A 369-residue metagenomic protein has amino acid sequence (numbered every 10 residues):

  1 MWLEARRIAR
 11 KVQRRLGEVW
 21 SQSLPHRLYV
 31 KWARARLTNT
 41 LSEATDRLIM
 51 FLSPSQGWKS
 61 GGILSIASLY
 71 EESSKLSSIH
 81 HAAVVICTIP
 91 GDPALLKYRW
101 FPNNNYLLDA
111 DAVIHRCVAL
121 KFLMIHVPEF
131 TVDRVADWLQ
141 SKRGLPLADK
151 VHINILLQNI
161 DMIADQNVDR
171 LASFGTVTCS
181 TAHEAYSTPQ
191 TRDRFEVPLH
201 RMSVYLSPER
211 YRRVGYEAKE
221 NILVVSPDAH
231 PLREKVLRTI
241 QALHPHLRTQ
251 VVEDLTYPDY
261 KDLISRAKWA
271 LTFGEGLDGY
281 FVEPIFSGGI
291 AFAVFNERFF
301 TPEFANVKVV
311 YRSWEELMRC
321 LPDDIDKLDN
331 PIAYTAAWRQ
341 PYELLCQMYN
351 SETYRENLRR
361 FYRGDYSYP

Functional and structural regions predicted by a protein language model:
R6-V132, M348-P369: N-terminal pre-catalytic "stem/leader" segment of glycosyltransferase-like enzymes
S42-E43, S74, H115-L123, R134-H152 (+3 more regions): Glycosyltransferases and closely related glycan-assembly transferases that use nucleotide-activated donors
R116-L120, T256-R266, F286: Short acidic alpha-helix that forms the nucleotide-activated donor recognition element in Leloir-type transferases
I125-N221, S226-A229, K235-V236: Catalytic core of nucleotide-activated saccharide and alditol-phosphate transferases
Q166-N167, P258-Y260, Y280: Short acidic active-site motifs
L247-L255: Active-site donor-binding acidic/aromatic loop of nucleotide-activated sugar and phosphosugar transferases involved
S265-G276: Acidic donor-binding loop of glycosyltransferase active sites
G276-Y349: Catalytic binding pocket for nucleotide-activated donors in carbohydrate/polymer assembly enzymes
